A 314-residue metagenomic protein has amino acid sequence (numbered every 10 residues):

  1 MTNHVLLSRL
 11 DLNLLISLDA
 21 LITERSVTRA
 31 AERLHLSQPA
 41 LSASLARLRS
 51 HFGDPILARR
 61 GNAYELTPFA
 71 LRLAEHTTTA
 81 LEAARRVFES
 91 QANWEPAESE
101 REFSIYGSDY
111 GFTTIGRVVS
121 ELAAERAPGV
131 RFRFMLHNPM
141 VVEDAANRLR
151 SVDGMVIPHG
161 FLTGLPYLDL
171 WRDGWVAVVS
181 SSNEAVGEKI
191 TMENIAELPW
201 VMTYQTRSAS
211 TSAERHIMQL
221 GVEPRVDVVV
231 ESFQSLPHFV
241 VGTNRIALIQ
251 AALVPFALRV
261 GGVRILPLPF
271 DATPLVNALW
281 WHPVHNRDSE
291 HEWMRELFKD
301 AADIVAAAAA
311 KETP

Functional and structural regions predicted by a protein language model:
D19-S37: Short helix-boundary/capping micro-motifs
R49-L71: A short LG(V/I)-centered, amphipathic sequence patch enriched for acidic residue(s) preceding the LG motif
H51-F52, L73-E95: Alpha-helical linker/hinge and terminal dimerization helices associated with HTH transcriptional regulators
E100-L162: Central regulatory/effector-binding core of bacterial HTH transcription factors
T114, R259, V263-A308: A late-sequence structural motif
P139-E143, R150-S151, T206-I265: Hydrophobic hinge/microswitch elements
L165-W200: Flexible hinge/capping segments at coil-to-helix
A185-V186, P199-L220, R287-H291, R295 (+2 more regions): Secondary-structure junction motif
